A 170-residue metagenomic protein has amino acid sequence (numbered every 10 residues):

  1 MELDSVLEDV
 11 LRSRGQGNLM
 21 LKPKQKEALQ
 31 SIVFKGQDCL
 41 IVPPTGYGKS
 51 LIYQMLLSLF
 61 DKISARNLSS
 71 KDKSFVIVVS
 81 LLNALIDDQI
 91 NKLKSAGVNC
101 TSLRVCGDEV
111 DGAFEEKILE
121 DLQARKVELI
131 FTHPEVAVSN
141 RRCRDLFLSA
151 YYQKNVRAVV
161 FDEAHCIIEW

Functional and structural regions predicted by a protein language model:
M1-P44, L51-F60: Conserved pre-motif I regulatory segment
L29-Q30, E116-L119, L148: Short hydrophobic/charged patches on amphipathic alpha-helices used for structural packing and interfaces
F34-G36, K71-K73, Q123-V127, Y152-V156: Short loop/turn elements that form and flank the Walker-type P-loop nucleotide-binding site in RecA-like NTPase cores
V42-Y47, I52-N99, L103-R104, R125-E128: Conserved SF1/SF2 helicase motif Ia
Y47, L82-L85, G107-E109, E135-V138 (+1 more regions): Conserved nucleotide-binding/hydrolysis micro-motifs of P-loop NTPases
S95-N140: Inter-Walker segment of RecA-like/P-loop motor cores
V127-E128, E135-W170: SF2 helicase catalytic motif II
